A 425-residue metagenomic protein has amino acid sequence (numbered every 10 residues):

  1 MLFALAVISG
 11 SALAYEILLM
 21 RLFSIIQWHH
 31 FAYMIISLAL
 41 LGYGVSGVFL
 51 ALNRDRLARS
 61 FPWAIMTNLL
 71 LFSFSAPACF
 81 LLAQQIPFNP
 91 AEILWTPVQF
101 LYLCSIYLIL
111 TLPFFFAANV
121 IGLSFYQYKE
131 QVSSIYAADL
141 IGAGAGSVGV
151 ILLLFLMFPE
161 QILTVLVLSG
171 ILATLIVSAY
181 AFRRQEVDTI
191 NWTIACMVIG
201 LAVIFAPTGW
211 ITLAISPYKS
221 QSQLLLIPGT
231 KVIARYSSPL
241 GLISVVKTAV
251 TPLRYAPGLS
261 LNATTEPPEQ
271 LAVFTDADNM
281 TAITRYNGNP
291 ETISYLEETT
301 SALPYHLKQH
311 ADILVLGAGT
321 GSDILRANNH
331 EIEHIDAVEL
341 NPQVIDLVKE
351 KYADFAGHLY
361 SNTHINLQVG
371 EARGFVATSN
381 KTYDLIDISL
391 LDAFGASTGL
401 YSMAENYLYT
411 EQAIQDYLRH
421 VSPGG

Functional and structural regions predicted by a protein language model:
M1-G425: Alpha-helical transmembrane segments of multi-pass membrane proteins
